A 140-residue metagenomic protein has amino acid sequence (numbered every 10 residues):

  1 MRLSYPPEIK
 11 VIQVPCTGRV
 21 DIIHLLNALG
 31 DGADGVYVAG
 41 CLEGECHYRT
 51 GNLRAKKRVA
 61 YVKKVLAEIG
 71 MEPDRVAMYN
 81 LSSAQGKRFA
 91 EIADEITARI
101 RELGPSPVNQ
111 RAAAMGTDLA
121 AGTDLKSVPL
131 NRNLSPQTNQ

Functional and structural regions predicted by a protein language model:
M1-Q140: Iron-sulfur-associated redox domains of electron-transfer enzymes in respiratory and anaerobic energy metabolism
